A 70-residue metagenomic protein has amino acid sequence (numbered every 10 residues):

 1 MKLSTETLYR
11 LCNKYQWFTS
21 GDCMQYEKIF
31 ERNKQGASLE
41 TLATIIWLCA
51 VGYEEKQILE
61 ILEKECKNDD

Functional and structural regions predicted by a protein language model:
M1-K2, Q25: The identity of the second residue at the extreme N-terminus of proteins
K2-Q16: Extreme N-terminal leader/activation tails
C12-E60, C66: Acidic, low-complexity, intrinsically disordered interaction modules
